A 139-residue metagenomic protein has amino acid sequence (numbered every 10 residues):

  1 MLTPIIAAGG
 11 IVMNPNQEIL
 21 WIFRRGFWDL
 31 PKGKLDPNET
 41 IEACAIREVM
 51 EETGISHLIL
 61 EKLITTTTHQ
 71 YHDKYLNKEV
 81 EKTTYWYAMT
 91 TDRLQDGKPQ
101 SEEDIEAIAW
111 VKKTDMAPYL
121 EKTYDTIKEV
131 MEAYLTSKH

Functional and structural regions predicted by a protein language model:
M1-G9: Acidic, metal-coordinating catalytic segment for phosphate/diphosphate chemistry, firing primarily on the Nudix
R24-R25: C-terminal lobe/hinge of AMP-binding adenylation domains
P31: Compact nucleic-acid interaction/catalytic patches
L35-T123: Unchanged
Y119-H139: Charged phosphate-binding loop/patch that engages nucleotide di/tri-phosphates or the phosphate backbone of nucleic
